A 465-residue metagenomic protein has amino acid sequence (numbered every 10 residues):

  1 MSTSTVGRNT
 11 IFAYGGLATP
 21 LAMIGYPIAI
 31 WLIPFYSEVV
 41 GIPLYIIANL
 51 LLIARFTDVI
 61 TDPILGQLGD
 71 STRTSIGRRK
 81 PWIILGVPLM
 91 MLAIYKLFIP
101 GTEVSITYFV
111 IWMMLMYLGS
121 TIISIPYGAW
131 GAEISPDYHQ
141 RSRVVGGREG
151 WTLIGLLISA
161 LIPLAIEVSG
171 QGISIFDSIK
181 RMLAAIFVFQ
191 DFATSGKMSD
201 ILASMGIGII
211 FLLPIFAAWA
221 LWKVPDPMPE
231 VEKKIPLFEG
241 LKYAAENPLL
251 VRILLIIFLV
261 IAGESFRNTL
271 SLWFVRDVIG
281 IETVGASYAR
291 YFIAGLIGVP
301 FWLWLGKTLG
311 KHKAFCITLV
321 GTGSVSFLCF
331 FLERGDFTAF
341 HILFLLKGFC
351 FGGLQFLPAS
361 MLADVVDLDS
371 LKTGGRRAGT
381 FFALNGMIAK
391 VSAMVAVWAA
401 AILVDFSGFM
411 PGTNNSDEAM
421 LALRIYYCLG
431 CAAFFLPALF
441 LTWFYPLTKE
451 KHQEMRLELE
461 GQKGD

Functional and structural regions predicted by a protein language model:
S2-D465: Membrane-embedded alpha-helical bundles of multi-pass transporters/translocases, especially carrier/permease families
